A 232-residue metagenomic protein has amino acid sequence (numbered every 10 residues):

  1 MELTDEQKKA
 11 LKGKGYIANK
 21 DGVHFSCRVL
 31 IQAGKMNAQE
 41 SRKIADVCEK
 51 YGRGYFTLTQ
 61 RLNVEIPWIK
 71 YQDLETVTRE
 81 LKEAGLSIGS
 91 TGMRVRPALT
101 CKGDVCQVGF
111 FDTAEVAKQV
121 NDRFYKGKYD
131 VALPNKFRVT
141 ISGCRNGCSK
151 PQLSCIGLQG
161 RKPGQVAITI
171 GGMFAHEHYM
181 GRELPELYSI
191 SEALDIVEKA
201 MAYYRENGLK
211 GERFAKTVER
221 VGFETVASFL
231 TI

Functional and structural regions predicted by a protein language model:
M1-C27, M36: Intrinsically disordered, low-complexity polar/charged tails and linkers
E2, C27-P163: Small-residue-enriched alpha-helical segments and adjacent helix-cap loops that form tight helix-helix packing
G13, G22, L62, P163-G164: Beta-strand-connecting loop/turn residues
Q60, G211-K216: Short, surface-exposed loop/turn segments at secondary-structure junctions
Q72-D73, V221-L230: Terminal amphipathic helices with adjacent charged low-complexity linkers/tails
R138-G143, A215-E224: A glycine-rich phosphate-binding loop feature that marks nucleotide/adenosyl-phosphate handling sites
G143, G147, Q152-R213: Mobile "lid/hinge" segments at catalytic clefts and subdomain interfaces of large enzymes
